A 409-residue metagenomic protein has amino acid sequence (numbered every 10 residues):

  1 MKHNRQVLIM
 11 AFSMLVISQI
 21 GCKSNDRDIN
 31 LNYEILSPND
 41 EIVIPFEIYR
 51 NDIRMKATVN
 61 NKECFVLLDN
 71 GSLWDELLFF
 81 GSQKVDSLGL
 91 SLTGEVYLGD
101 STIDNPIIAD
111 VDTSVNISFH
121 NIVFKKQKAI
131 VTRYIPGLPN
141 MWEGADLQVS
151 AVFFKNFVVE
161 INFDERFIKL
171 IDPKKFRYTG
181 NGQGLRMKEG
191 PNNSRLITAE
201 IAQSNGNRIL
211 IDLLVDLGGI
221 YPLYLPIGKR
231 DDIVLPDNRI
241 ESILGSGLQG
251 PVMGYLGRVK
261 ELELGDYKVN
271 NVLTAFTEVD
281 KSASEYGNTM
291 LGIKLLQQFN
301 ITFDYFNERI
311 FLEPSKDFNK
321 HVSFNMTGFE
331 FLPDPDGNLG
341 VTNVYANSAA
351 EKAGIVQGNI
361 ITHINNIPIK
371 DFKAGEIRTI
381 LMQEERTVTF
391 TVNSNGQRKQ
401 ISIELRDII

Functional and structural regions predicted by a protein language model:
M1-N32: Bacterial Sec-dependent N-terminal signal peptides
C22-I409: Pepsin/retropepsin-fold aspartyl endopeptidases
